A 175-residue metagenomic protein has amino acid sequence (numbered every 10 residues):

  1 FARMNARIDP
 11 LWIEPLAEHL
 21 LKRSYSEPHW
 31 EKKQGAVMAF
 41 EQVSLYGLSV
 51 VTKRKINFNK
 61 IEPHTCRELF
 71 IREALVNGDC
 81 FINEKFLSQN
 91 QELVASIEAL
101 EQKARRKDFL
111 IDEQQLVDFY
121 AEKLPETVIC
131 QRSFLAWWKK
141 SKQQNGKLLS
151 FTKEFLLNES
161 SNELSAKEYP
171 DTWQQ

Functional and structural regions predicted by a protein language model:
F1-Q175: C-terminal accessory domains/tails appended to large, multi-domain proteins
